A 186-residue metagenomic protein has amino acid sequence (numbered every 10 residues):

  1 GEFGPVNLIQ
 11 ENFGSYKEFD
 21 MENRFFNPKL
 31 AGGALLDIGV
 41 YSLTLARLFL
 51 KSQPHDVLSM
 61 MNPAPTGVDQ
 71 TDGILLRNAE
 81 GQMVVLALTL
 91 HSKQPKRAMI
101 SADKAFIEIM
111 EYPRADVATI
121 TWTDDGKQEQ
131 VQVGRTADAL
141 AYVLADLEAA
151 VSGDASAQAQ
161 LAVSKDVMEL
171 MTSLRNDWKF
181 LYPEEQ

Functional and structural regions predicted by a protein language model:
G1-V57: Predominantly a Rossmann-like dinucleotide-binding segment in NAD(P)-dependent oxidoreductases
F3, A139, A155-S156: Alpha-helical structural elements of signaling/regulatory helical domains
I38, A139, V163: Soluble or luminal CAZymes and related metallo-dependent hydrolases
T44-A115, G134, A145-A155, E185: Contiguous beta-strand/loop segments that form the cofactor/metal-binding neighborhood of enzyme cores
A79, D146-Q186: C-terminal helix-rich "cap/oligomerization" subdomain common to oxidoreductases
G126-Q130: Surface-exposed loop/edge segments in extracytoplasmic proteins
V131-A145, A159: Active-site loop of classical SDR/Rossmann-like NAD(P)-dependent oxidoreductases, centered on the catalytic Tyr-X3-Lys
